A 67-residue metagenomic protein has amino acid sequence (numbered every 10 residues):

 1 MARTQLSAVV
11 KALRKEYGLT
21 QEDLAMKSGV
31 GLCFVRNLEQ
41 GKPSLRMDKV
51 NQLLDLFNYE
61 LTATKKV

Functional and structural regions predicted by a protein language model:
M1-Q5: A detector for short, charged/polar N-terminal pre-domain segments
A8-D23, Q52: Short basic helix-loop element that most often maps to the first helix and adjoining turn of HTH DNA-binding modules
L19-F34: Short alpha-helical DNA-recognition segment
D48-T64: DNA major-groove recognition helix of helix-turn-helix/homeodomain DNA-binding modules
V67: Short, Lys/Arg-rich nucleic-acid/phosphate-binding segment
